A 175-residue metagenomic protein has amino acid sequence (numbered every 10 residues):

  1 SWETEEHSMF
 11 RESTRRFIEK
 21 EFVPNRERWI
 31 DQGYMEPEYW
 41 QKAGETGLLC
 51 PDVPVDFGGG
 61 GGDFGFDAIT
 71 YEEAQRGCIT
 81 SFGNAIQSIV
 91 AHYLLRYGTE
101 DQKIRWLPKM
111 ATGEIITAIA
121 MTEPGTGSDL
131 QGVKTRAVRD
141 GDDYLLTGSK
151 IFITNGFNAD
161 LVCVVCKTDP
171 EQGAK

Functional and structural regions predicted by a protein language model:
S1-M9: Intrinsic disorder at enzyme termini
E3, E45-E114, T154-L161: Internal helix-loop-helix
P24-T46: Short secondary-structure junction/hinge motifs that connect adjacent elements
G113-M121: A short, Trp-centered hydrophobic/proline-enriched beta-strand micro-motif
T126-D129, Y144: Hydrophobic, small-residue-rich alpha-helical packing segments that form membrane-like cores
T135-A137: A structural signal for short hydrophobic beta-strand segments in well-ordered beta-sheet cores
D143, T147-K175: A short core secondary-structure module
